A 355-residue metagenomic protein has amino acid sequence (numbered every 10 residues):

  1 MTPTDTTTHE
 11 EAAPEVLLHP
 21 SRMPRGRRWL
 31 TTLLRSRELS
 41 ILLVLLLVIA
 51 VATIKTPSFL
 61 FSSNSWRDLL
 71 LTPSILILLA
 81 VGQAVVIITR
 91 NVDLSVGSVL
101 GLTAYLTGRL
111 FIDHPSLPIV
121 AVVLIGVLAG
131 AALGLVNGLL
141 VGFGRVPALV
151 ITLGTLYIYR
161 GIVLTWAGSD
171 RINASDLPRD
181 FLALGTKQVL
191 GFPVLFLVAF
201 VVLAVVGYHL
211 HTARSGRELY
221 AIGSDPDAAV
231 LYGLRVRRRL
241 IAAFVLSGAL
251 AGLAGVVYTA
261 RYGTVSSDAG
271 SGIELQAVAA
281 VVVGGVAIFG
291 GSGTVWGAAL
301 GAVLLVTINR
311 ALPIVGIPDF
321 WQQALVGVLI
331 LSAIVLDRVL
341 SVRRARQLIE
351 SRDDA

Functional and structural regions predicted by a protein language model:
M1-A50, L231, R235-R238, L312-A355: Cytosolic-side transmembrane-helix boundaries in multi-pass membrane proteins
W29-L34, I87-V92, D113, A131-N173 (+5 more regions): Short loop segments and helix-boundary regions at transmembrane helix junctions of multi-pass inner-membrane proteins
I41-T53, Q83, V127-G130, L156 (+6 more regions): Hydrophobic core segments of alpha-helical transmembrane domains in multi-pass membrane transport and ion-translocation
L46-K55, F59-P115, L139-V146, V281 (+2 more regions): Single transmembrane alpha-helix segments in multi-pass membrane proteins
S116-G126, G130-N137, V141, V189-S266: Helix-loop-helix "hairpin" substructures at the membrane interface of multi-pass membrane proteins
I119, A148, G191-A199, L240 (+2 more regions): Loop-to-transmembrane alpha-helix initiation sites
A148-T212, R239-A242, R261-G270, R346-A355: Transmembrane helix-bundle core of multi-pass membrane transporters and related energy-transducing complexes
A251, R261-G327: Transmembrane alpha-helical segments in multi-pass inner-membrane proteins
